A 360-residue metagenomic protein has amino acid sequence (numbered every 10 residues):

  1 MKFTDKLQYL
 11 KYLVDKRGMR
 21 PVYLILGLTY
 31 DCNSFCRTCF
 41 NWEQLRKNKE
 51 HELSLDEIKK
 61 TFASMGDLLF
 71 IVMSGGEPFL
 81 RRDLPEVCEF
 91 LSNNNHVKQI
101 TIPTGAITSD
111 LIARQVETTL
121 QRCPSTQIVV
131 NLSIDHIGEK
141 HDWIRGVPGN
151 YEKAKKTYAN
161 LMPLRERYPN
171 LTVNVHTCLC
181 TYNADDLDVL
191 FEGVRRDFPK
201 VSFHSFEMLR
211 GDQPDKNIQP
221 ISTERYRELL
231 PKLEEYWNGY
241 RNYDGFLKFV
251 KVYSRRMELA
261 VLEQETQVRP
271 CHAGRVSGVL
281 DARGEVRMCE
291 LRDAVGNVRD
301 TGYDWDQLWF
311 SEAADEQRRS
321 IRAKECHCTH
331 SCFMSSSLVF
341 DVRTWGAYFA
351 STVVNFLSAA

Functional and structural regions predicted by a protein language model:
M1, T119, C123-A282, V286-R287 (+2 more regions): Radical SAM enzyme [4Fe-4S]-AdoMet core and its adjacent flexible, acidic and glycine-rich loops/tails across
M1-Q127, D212, D341, A360: Conserved alpha-helical substructure of the radical SAM core
M1-R20, N242-E263, S335-A360: Alpha-helical membrane-targeting segments
R17-G27, S254-A260, W309-R319: Short, intrinsically disordered, charge-biased short linear motifs at domain edges
R20, V268, E285-A360: Flexible mid-to-C-terminal extensions adjoining Fe-S/redox cofactors in radical SAM and related proteins
L26, Y30-N33, E265, S320-R322 (+1 more regions): Processing junctions and N-termini across compartments
N33, R37-F40, H272, C326-T329: Cys/His/Pro-rich metal-binding microdomains
T38, W42-L45, S277, V295 (+2 more regions): Secreted/processed peptides and extracellular or luminal domains of membrane proteins
